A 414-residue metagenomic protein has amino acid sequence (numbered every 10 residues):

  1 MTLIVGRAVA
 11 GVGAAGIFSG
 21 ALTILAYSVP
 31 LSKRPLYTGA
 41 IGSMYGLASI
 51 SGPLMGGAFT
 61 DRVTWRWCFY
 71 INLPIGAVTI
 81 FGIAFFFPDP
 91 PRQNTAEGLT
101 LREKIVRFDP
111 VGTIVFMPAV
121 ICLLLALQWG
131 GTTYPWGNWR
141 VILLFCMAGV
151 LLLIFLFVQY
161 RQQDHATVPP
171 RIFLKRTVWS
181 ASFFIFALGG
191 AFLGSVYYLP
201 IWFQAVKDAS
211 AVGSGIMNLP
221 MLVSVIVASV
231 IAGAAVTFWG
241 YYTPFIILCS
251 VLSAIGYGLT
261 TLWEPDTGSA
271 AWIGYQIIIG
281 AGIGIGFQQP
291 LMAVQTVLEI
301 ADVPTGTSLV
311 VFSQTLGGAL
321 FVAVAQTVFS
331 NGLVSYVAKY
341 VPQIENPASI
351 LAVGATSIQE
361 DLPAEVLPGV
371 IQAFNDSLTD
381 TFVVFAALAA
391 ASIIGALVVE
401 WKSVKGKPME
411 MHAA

Functional and structural regions predicted by a protein language model:
M1-R7, T64, L262-Q276, G332-Y336: Helix-loop junctions at membrane interfaces in 12-TM secondary transporters
M1-V111: Helix-loop-helix hairpins in multi-pass membrane proteins, especially solute transporters
L3, M55-V63, L127, F203-Q204 (+3 more regions): Interfacial helix-cap and linker-helix signal at transmembrane-aqueous boundaries of multi-pass secondary transporters
A10-G11, I41-S49, P53, G112 (+5 more regions): Structural signature of transmembrane alpha-helices in multi-pass secondary transporters
M44-G57, W67, W272-S349, D380-V384 (+1 more regions): Small-residue-rich alpha-helical segments with characteristic i,i+4
V63-F183: Hydrophobic transmembrane-helix bundles of small-molecule transporters
V111, W136-T305, V399: Transmembrane core module of solute transporters
T356-A414: Transmembrane-helix exit segments and adjacent C-terminal regions of multi-pass membrane proteins
